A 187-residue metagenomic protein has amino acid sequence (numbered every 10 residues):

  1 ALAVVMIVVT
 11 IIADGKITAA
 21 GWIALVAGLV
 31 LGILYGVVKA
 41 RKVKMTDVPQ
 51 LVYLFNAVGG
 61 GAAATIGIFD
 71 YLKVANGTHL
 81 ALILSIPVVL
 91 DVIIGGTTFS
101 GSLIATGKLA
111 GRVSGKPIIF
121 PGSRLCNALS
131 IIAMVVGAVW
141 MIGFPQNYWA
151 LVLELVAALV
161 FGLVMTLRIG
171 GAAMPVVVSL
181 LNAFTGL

Functional and structural regions predicted by a protein language model:
A1-L2, L25-A27, D47-G59, P117-N127 (+1 more regions): Cytoplasmic-side transmembrane-helix entry/capping segments in multi-pass membrane proteins
L2-I7, G28-K39: Central hydrophobic cores of alpha-helical transmembrane segments in multi-pass inner-membrane proteins across all
V9-V26, V38-V48, A64-A81: Transmembrane alpha-helix boundary signature
T10-A20, K108-F120, V136-P145, L163-A172: Short juxtamembrane and helix-loop transition motifs at transmembrane-helix boundaries in membrane proteins
G15-K16, F69-H79, I142-W149, V176 (+1 more regions): Transmembrane helix-loop junctions at the membrane interface of multipass transporters and ion channels
K16-G32, L84-F99, P145-A157: Structural signature of hydrophobic alpha-helical transmembrane segments
I33-V38, A57-I68, L72, V88-I104: Mid-bilayer segments of alpha-helical transmembrane spans in multi-pass integral membrane proteins that mediate
I33-V52, S102-P117, F161-M174: C-terminal ends of transmembrane helices
